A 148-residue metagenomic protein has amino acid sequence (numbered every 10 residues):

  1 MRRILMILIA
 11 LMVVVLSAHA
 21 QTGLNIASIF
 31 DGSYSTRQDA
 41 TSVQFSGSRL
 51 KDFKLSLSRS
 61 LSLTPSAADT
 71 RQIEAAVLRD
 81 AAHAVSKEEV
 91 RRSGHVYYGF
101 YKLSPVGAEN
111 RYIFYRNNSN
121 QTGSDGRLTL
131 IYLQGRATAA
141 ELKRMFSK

Functional and structural regions predicted by a protein language model:
M1-I26: Bacterial Sec-dependent N-terminal signal peptides
T22-R71: Early exported N-terminus immediately downstream of N-terminal targeting peptides
I29-S33, Q72, A76-D80, M145-K148: Residues that form generic nucleotide/phosphate-binding pockets
L63-G107: Mid-chain, structured segments of secreted extracytoplasmic proteins
P65, P105, N117-N120, R136: Solvent-exposed coil/turn segments that connect beta secondary-structure elements in extracytoplasmic/periplasmic
V77, Y101, Y112-N117, R136 (+1 more regions): Mature, secreted membrane-active peptide modules
V96-Y98, G107-I113, D125-L128: Short, surface-exposed coil-to-beta transition loops
D125-K148: C-terminal partner/receptor-binding element of secreted or periplasmic proteins
